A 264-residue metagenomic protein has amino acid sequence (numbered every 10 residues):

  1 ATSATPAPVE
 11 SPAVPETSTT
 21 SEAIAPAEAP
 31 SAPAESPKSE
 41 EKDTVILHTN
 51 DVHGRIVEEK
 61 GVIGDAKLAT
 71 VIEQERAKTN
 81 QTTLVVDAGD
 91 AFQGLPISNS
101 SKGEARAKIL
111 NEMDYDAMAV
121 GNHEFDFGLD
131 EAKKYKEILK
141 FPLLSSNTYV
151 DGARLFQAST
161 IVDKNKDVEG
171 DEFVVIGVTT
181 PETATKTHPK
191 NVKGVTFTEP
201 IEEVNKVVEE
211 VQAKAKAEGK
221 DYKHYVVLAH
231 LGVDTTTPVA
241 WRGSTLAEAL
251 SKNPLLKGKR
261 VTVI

Functional and structural regions predicted by a protein language model:
T2-K38: Ser/Thr/Gly/Pro-rich low-complexity, disordered linker/stalk segments of secreted and cell-surface proteins
A34-I264: Acidic, metal/ion-coordinating pockets
